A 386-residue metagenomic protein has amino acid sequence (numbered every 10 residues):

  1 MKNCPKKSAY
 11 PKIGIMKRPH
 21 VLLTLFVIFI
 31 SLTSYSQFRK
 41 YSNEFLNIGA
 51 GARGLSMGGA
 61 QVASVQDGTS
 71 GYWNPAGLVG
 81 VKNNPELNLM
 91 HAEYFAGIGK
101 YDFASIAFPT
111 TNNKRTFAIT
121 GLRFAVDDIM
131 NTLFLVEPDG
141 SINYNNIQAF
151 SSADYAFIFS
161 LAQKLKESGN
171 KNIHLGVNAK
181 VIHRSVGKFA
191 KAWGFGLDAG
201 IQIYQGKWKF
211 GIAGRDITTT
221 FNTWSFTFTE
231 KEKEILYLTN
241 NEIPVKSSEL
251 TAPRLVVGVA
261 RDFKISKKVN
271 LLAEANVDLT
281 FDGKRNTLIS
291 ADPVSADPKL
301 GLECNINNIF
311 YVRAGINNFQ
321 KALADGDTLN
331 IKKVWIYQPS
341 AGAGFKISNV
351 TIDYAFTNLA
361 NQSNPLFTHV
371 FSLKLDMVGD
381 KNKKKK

Functional and structural regions predicted by a protein language model:
M1-S42, V378-K386: Cleavable N-terminal export/targeting peptides
Q37-K386: Subset of outer-membrane beta-barrel
